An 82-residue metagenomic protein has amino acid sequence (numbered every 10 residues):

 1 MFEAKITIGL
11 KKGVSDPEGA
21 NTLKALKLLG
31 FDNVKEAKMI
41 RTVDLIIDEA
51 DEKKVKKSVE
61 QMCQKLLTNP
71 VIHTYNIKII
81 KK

Functional and structural regions predicted by a protein language model:
M1-K82: Long, contiguous binding/interaction regions
